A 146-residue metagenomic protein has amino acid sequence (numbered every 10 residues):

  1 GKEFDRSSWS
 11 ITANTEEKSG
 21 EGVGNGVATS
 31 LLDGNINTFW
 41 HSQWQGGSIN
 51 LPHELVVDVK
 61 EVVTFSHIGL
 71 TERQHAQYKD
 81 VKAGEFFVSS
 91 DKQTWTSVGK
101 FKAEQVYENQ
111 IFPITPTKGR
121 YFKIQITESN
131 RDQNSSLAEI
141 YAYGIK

Functional and structural regions predicted by a protein language model:
G1-F65, R73-D80, K100, V106 (+3 more regions): Disordered, acidic Ser/Thr/Pro-rich linker "stalks" and the adjacent N-terminal cap of the next globular domain
H67, Y121-K123: Short, conserved beta-strand segments of beta-strand-rich sandwich/propeller modules, principally
I68, F86, I140-A142: Extracellular beta-strand elements of beta-rich domains used for carbohydrate recognition/degradation or cell-matrix
Y78-K92: Short, surface-exposed beta-strand/strand-loop-strand elements in extracellular ectodomains
G84, Q110, A138-E139: Extracytoplasmic/periplasmic beta-strand context in beta-sandwich domains, especially the cupredoxin/COX2 CuA-binding
Q93-K100: Surface-exposed loop/edge segments in extracytoplasmic proteins
E108-Y121: Short, surface-exposed tryptophan/glycine-enriched loops that mediate extracellular molecular recognition
Q125-D132: Short beta-strand-plus-loop segments that form exposed binding edges in beta-rich domains
